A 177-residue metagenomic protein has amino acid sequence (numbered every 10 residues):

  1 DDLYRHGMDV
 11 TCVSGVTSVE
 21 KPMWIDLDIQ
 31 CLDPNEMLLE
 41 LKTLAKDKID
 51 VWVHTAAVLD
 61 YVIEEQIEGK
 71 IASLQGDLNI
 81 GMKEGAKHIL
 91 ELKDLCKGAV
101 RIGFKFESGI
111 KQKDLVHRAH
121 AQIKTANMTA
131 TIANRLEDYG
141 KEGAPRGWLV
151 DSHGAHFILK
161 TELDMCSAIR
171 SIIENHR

Functional and structural regions predicted by a protein language model:
D1-R177: A cross-family phosphate/adenosyl-ligand binding-site feature
